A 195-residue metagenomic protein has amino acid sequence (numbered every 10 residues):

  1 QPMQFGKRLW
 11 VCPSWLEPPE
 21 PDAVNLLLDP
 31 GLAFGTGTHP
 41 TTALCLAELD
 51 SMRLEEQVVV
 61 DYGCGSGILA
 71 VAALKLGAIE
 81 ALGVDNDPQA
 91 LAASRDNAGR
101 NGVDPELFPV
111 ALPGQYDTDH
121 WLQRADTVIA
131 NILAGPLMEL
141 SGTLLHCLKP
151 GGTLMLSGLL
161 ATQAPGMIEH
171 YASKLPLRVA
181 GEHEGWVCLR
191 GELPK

Functional and structural regions predicted by a protein language model:
Q1-G35: Non-catalytic substrate-recognition/targeting regions of SAM-dependent transferases
Q4, P21, I68, E184-W186: Short, solvent-exposed coil/turn segments
V11-P13, L27-L28, D61, L112 (+1 more regions): Structural signal for conserved beta-strand scaffold positions within catalytic alpha/beta enzyme cores
W15, L193-K195: Short loop segments at secondary-structure junctions
L16, L46-D50, L145: Generic structural signal for well-ordered alpha-helical scaffold segments
L32, T36-G114: Conserved SAM/SAH cofactor-binding pocket of Class I
M52, N86-L193: S-adenosylmethionine
